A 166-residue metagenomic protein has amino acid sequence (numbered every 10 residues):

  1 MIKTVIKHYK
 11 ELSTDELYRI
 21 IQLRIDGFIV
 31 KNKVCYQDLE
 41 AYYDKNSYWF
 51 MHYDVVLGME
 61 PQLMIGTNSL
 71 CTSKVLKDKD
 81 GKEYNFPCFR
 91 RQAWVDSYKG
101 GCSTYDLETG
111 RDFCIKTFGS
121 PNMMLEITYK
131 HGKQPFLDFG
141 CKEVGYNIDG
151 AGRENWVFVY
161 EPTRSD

Functional and structural regions predicted by a protein language model:
M1-D38, D44-W49, Y53-M59: Short amphipathic alpha-helix that is part of the acyltransferase structural core
R24, P135-C141: Conserved active-site tyrosine of GNAT-family acetyltransferases
S47, F118-P121: Short, high-confidence coil segments that cap the C-terminus of an alpha-helix and link into the following beta-strand
L57-T67, P87: Glycine-rich phosphate/pyrophosphate-binding loop shared by adenosine-nucleotide-utilizing enzymes
C71, D78-S97, W156: Conserved acetyl-CoA binding element of GNAT-fold acetyltransferases
W94-C114: Conserved acetyl-CoA-binding loop-helix of GNAT-fold acetyltransferases
M123-L137, G150-A151: Conserved beta-strand-loop-alpha-helix junction that forms the acyl-donor binding cleft
K142-Y160: Conserved catalytic-core motifs of GNAT/GCN5-like acyltransferases
